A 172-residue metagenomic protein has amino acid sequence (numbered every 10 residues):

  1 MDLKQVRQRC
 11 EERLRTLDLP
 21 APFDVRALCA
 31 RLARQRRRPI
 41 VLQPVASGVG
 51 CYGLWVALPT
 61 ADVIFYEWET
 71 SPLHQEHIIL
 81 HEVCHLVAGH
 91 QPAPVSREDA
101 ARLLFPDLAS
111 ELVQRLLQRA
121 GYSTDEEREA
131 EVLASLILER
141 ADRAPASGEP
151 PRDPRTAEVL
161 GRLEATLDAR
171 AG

Functional and structural regions predicted by a protein language model:
M1-R34, P92-G172: Metalloprotease/metallohydrolase-associated module, dominated by Zn2+-dependent proteases
R38-E76, V83-G89: Active-site scaffold of zinc-dependent metalloenzymes
